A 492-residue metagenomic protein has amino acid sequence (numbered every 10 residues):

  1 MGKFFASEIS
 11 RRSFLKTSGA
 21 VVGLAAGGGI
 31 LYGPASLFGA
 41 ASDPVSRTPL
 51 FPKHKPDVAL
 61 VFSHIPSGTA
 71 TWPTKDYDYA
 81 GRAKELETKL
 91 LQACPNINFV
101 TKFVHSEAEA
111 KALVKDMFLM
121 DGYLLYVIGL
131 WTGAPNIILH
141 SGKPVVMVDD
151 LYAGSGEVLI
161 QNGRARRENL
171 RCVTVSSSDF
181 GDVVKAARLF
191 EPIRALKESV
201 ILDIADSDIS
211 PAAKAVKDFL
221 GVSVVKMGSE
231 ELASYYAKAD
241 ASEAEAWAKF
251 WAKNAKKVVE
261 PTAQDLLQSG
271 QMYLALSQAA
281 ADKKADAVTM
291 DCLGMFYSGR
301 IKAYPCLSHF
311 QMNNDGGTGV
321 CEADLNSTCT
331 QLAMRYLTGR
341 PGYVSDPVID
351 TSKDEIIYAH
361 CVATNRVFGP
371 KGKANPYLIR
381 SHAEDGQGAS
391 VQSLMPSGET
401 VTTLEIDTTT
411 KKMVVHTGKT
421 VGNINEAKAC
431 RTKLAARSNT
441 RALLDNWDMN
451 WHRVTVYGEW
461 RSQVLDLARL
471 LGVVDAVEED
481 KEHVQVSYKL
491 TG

Functional and structural regions predicted by a protein language model:
M1-I9: N-terminal secretory signal peptides
E8, G29-V61: C-terminal segment of N-terminal export signals and the immediately downstream linker at the start of the mature
I9-G33: N-terminal export leaders
G23, N162-T338: Conserved, well-structured core segments that form the ligand-binding/active-site neighborhood of functional domains
S67-A83: Glycine- and acidic-residue-enriched helix-capping/strand-helix junction motifs
H105-P211, I356-Y358: Cofactor- and metal-binding active-site motifs of prokaryotic enzymes that mediate redox/radical or nucleophilic
G316-G422: C-terminal catalytic subdomain
G388-G492: Extended hydrophobic packing segments that form well-structured cores
